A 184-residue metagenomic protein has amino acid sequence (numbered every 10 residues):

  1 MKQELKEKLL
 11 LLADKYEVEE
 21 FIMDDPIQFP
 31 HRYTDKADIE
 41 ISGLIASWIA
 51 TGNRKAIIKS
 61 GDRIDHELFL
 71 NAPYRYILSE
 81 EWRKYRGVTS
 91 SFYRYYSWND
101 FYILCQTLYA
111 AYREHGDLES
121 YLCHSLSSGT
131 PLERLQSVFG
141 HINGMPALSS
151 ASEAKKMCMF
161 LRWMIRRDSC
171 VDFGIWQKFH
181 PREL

Functional and structural regions predicted by a protein language model:
M1-L184: HhH-family (HhH-GPD) DNA N-glycosylase catalytic core used in base-excision repair
